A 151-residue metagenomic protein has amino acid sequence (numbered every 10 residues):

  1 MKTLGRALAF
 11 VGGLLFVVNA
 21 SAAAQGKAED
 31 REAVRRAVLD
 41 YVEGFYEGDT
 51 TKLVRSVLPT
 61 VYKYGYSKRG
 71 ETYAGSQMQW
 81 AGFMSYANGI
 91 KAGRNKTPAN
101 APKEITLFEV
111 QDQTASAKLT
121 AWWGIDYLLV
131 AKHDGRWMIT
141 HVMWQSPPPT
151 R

Functional and structural regions predicted by a protein language model:
M1-R6: Positively charged n-region of N-terminal signal peptides that target proteins for export
A7-N19: Bacterial N-terminal signal peptides
V17, K63-G65, L128: A short hydrophobic/aromatic micro-motif that marks alpha-helical segments and, especially, helix-coil
S21-T51, R55, T72-G75: Short, low-complexity N-terminal intrinsically disordered segments enriched in polar/charged residues
Q25, Y62, Y66-S67, A74-G124: Surface-exposed, charged secondary-structure patches
V57-T60, S67-K68, A121-W123, K132-D134 (+1 more regions): A mature extracytoplasmic/lumenal domain signature
E71-G75, W137-T140: Tryptophan-centered short beta-strand motifs
S116, I125-T150: Short beta-strand edge/turn micro-motifs at domain boundaries
